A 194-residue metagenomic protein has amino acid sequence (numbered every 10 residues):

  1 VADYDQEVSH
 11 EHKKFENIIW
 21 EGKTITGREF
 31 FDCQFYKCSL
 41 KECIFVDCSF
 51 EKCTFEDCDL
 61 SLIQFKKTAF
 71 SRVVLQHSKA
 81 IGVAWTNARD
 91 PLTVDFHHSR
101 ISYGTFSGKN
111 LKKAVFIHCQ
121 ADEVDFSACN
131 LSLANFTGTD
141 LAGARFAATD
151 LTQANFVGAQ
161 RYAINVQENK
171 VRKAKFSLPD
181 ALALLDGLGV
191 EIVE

Functional and structural regions predicted by a protein language model:
V1-E194: Tandem repeat scaffolds
